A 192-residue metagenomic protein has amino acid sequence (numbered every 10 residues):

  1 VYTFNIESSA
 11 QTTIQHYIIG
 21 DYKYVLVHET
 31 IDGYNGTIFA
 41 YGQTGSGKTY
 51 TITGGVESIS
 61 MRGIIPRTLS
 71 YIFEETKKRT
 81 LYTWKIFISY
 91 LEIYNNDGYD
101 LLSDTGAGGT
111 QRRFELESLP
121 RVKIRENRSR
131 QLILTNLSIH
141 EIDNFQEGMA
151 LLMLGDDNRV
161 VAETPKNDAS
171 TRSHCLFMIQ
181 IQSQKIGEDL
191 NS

Functional and structural regions predicted by a protein language model:
V1-Q43, T53-S192: P-loop NTPase "switch/coupling" elements that transmit nucleotide state to mechanical/effector output
K48: Conserved lysine of the Walker
